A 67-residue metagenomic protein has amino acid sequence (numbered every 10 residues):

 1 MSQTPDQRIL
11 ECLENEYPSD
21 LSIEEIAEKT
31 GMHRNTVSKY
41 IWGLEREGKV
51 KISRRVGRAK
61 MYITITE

Functional and structural regions predicted by a protein language model:
M1-D6, D20-S22, R54-E67: Short, cationic-aromatic polyanion-contact patches
E14-P18: Short helix-capping/hinge SLiMs at alpha-helix to coil transitions
E25-A27: A short acidic, leucine-rich amphipathic alpha-helix
Y40: Residues in the recognition helix of alpha-helical DNA-binding motifs
G43, E47: Alpha-helical DNA-recognition elements
